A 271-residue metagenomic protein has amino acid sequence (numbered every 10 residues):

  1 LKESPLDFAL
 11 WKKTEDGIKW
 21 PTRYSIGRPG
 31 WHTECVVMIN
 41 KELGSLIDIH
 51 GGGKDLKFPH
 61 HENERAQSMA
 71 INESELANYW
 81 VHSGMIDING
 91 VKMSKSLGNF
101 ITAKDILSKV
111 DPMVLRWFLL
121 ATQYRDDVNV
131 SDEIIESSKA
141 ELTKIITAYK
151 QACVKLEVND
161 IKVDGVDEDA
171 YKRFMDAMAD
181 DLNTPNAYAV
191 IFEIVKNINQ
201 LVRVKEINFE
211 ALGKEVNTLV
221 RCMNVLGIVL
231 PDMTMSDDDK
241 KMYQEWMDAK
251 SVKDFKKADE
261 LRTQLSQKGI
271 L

Functional and structural regions predicted by a protein language model:
L1-C153: Alpha-helical recognition segments enriched in aromatics with Gly/Pro capping that present substrate-recognition
K92-S94, N99-L271: Structural preference for alpha-helix termini/caps and helix-kink/transition segments
